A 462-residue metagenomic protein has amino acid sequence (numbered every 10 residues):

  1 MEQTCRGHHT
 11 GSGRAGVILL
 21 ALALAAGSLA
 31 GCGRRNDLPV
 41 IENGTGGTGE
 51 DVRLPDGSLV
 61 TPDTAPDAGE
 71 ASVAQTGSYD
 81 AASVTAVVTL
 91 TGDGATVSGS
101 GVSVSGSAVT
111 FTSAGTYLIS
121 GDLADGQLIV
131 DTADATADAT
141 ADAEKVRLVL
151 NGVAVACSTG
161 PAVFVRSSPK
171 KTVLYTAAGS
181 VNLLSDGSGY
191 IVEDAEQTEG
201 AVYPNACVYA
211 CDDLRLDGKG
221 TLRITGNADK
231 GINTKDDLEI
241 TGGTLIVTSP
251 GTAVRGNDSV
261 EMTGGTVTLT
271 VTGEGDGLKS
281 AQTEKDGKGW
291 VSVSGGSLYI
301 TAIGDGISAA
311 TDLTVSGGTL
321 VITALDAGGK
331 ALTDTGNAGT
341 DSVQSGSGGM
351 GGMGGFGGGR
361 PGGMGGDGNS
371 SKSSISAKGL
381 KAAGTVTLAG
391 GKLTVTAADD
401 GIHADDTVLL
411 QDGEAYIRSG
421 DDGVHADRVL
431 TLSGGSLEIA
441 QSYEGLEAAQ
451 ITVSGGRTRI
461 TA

Functional and structural regions predicted by a protein language model:
M1-G11: N-terminal secretory signal peptides that target proteins for export/translocation
E2, I18-L20, A25, C32-A462: A composition-driven surface/loop motif
T10, A30-G31: General helical secondary-structure elements
G13-G16: Membrane-interface helix-boundary signature
